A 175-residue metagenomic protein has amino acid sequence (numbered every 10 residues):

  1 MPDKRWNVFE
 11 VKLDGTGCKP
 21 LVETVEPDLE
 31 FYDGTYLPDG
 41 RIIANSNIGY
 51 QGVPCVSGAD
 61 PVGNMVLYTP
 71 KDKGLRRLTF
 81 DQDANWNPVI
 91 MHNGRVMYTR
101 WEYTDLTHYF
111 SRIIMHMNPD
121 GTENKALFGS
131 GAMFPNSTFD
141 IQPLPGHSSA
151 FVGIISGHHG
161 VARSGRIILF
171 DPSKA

Functional and structural regions predicted by a protein language model:
M1, E10, I42-N47, V96-W101 (+1 more regions): Residue position within the beta-strands of beta-propeller blades
M1-K12, G17-P20, D39-R41: Acidic, Gly/Ser/Thr-rich repeat motifs that build Ca2+-stabilized beta-propeller blades
D3-F9, G52-M65, L106-H116, H159-D171: Structural motif
L13-E30, T69-D83, N118-S137, S173-A175: Multi-bladed beta-propeller domains
P27-R41, Q82-M97, G131-A150: Conserved beta-propeller blade repeats
L37-R41, N45-P70, R76-D83, M91-I113: Surface loops at the rim/top face of extracytoplasmic beta-rich domains
T99, D140-A175: Loop/turn-rich, solvent-exposed surfaces of beta-rich toroidal or solenoidal domains
